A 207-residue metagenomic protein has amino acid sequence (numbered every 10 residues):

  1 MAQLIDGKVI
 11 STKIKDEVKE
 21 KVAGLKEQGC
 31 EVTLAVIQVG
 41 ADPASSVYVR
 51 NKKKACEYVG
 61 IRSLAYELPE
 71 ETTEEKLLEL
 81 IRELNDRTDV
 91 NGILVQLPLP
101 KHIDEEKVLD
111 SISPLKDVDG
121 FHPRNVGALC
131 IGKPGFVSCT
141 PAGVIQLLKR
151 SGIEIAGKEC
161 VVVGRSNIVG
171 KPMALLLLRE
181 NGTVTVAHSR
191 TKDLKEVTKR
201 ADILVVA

Functional and structural regions predicted by a protein language model:
M1-Q28: Positively charged, low-complexity intrinsically disordered leader regions
V32-G40: Short beta-strand segments enriched in small/hydrophobic residues
Q38, L94-P98, V163: Short beta-strand segments
A41-K53, G135-A207: Glycine-rich phosphate/diphosphate-binding loop of Rossmann-like nucleotide-binding domains
C56-E71, V184-V186: Short beta-strand elements in bilobed, periplasmic/extracellular small-molecule ligand-binding domains
K76-T88: Short, well-structured alpha-helical segments in soluble
D86-N91, R200-I203: Short acidic/histidine-rich motifs immediately flanking catalytic phosphotransfer sites in two-component signaling
L94-A156, M173, L194-V197: Anion-binding alpha/beta catalytic cores of soluble intermediary-metabolism enzymes, centered on
